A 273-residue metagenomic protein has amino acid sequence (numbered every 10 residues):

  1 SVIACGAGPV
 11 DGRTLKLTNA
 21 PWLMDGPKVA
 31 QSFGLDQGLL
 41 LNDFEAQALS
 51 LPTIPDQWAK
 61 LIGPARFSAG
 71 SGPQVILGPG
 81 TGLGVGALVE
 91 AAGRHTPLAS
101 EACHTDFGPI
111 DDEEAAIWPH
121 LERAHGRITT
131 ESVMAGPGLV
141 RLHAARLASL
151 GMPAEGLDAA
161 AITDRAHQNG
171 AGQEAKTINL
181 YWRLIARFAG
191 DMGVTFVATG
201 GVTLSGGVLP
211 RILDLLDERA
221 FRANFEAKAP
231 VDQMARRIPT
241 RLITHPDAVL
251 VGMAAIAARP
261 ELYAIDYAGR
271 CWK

Functional and structural regions predicted by a protein language model:
S1-L40, E45-W58, I76, P210-D214: Short beta-strand-loop/turn "lid" adjacent to the catalytic site in phosphate-handling enzymes
V2-L15, N19-P27, H95, D112-E113 (+1 more regions): Gly/Ser/Thr-rich active-site cleft segment
P9-G12, G82-G86, R141, R211: Short, acidic Gly/Pro/Ser/Thr-rich loop/turn segments
D11, Q37-S68, L157-W182, R187: ATP-dependent carbohydrate kinase catalytic cores
K16-N19, I54-D56, E90-G93, D217-A220 (+1 more regions): Short, glycine/charged-enriched secondary-structure capping and boundary segments
G34-D36, G70-Q74, A198-T199, R237-I238: Short coil/turn connectors at secondary-structure junctions
L61-E131, L213-L216, A220-A235: Glycine-rich phosphate-binding loop of actin/hexokinase-like ATP-binding domains
A116-K273: ATP-binding/phosphotransfer module of carbohydrate and carboxylate kinases, centering on a glycine-rich
